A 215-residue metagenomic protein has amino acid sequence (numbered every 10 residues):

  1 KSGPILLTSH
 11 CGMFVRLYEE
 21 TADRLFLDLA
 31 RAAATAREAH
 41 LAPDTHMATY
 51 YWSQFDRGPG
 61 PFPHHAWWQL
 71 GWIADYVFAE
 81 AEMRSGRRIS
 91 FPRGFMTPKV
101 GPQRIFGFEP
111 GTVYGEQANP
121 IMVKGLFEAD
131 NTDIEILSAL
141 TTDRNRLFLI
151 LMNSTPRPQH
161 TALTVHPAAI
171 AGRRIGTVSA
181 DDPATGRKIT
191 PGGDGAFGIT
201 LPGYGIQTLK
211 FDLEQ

Functional and structural regions predicted by a protein language model:
K1-M122, E128-D133: Terminal, non-catalytic domain-edge segments
V15, V113-Q117, M122-I170: Carbohydrate-binding surface patches
S154-R157, T185, I206: Short, glycine-/Ser/Thr-/acidic-enriched flexible segments
Q159-T161, R174-G176, Q207: Short beta-strand/loop motifs in extracellular/secreted proteins, especially within beta-sandwich accessory domains
H166-T185: Solvent-exposed beta-hairpin/edge-strand motifs
P183-G193: Short beta-strand and strand-turn-strand segments in soluble, beta-rich domains
G192-Q215: C-terminal beta-strand-rich structural cap/linker in extracellular carbohydrate-active enzymes
